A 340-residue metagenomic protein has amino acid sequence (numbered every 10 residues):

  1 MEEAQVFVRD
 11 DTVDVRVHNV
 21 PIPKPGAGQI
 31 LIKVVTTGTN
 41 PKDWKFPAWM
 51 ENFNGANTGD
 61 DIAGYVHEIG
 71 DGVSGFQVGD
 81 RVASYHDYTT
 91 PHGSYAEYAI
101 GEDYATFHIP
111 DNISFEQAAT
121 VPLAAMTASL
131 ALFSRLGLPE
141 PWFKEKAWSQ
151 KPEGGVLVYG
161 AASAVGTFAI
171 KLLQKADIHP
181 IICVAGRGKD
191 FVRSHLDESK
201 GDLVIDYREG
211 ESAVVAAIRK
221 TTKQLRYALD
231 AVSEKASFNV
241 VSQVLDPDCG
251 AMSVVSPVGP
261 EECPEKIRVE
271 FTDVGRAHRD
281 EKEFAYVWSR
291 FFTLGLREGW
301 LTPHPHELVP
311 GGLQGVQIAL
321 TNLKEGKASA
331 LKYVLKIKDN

Functional and structural regions predicted by a protein language model:
M1-D14, G28, W142-S149, E325-A330 (+1 more regions): Eukaryotic N-terminal targeting leaders
P21-G38, P47-T89, A105, P110: Glycine-rich beta-strand-centered segment in the early N-terminal region that forms part of a ligand/cofactor-binding
I32, G154-V156, M252: Conserved hydrophobic helix-helix packing surfaces used for dimerization/oligomerization
V82, V156, A228: Receiver (REC) domain switch-region micro-motif
Y85-V156, L296: NAD(P)H dinucleotide-binding glycine-rich loop of Rossmann-like/cofactor-binding domains, especially the beta1-alpha1
V121-E209: Mid-domain Rossmann-like dinucleotide-binding core that forms the NAD(H)/NADP(H) cofactor-binding site
S149-Q150, L196-H278: Glycine-rich cofactor phosphate-binding loops and adjacent beta1-alpha1 units of small-molecule cofactor enzyme domains
R279-N340: C-terminal hydrophobic helical "lid"/dimerization subdomain of Rossmann-like NAD(P)H-dependent oxidoreductases
